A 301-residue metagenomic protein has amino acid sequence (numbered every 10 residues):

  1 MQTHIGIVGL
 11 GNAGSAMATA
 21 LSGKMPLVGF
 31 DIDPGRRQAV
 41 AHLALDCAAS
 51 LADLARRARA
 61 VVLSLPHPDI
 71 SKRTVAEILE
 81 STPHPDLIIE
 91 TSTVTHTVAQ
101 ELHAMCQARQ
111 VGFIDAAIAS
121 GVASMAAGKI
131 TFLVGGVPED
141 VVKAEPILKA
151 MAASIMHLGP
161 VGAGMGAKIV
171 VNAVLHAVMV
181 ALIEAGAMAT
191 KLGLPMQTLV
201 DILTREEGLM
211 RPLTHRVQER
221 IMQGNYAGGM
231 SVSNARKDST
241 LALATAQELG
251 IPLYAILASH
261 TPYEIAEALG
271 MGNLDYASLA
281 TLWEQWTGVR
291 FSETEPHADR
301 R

Functional and structural regions predicted by a protein language model:
M1-L63, H157: NAD(P)+-binding Rossmann beta1-loop-alpha1 motif at the extreme N-terminus of oxidoreductases
I5, V94-H176: Rossmann-fold dinucleotide-binding core
N12, A16, D53, A60 (+13 more regions): Amphipathic alpha-helical hairpins
L27, C47, G112-I114, I155 (+2 more regions): Hydrophobic beta-strand scaffold residues
L51-G112: Rossmann-fold NAD(P) dinucleotide-binding segment
G164-T287: Helical "substrate-binding/catalytic lid" subdomain of Rossmann-like NAD(P)-dependent dehydrogenases/reductases
